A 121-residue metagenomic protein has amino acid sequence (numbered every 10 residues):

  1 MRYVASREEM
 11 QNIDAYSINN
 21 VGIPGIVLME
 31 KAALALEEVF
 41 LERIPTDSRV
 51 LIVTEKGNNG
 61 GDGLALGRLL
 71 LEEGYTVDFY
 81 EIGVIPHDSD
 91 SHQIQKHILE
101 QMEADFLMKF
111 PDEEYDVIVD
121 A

Functional and structural regions predicted by a protein language model:
M1-A5, I44-V53, N58-A121: Glycine-rich phosphate/dinucleotide-binding loop and adjoining beta-alpha-beta core of small-molecule
M1-D47: Positively charged, low-complexity intrinsically disordered leader regions
